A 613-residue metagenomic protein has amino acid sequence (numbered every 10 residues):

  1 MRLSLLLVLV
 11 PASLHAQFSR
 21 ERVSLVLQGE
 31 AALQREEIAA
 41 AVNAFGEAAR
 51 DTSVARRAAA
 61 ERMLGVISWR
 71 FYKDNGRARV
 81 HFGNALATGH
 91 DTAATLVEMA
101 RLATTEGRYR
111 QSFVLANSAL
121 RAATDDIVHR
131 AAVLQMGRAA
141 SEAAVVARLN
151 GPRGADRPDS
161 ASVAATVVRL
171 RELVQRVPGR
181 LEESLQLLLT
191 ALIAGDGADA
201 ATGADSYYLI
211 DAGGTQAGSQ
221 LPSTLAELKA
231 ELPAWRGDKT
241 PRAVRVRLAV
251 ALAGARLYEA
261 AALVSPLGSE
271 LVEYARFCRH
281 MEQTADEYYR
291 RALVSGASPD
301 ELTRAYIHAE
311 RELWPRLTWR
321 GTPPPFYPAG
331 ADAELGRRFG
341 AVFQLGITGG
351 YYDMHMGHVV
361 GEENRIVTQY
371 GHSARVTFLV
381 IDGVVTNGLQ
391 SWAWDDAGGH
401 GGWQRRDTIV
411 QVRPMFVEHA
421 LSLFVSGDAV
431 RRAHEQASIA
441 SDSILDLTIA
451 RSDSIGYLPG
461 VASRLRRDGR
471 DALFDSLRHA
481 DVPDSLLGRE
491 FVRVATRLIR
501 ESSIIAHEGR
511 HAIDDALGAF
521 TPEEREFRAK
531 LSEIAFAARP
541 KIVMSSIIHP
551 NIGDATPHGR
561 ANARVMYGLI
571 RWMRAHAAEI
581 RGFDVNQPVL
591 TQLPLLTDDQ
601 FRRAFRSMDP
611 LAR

Functional and structural regions predicted by a protein language model:
V23-E47, W69, R148-A165: Alpha-helical segment of the N-proximal tetratricopeptide repeat
E30, V66, R101, Q135-R138 (+1 more regions): Residue-level recognition of tetratricopeptide repeat
Q34-R35, R70-F71, T105-E106, R138-A143 (+1 more regions): Register position in tetratricopeptide repeats
M63, E98, A132-Q135, Q186: Canonical tetratricopeptide repeat
L252-A253, Y258-A512, P522-E526: Acidic/His-rich structured neighborhood in mature extracellular/periplasmic domains
G268, F277, G488-R493, R497 (+1 more regions): Long, well-structured alpha-helical subdomains associated with metal-dependent extracellular/ecto-lumenal hydrolases
